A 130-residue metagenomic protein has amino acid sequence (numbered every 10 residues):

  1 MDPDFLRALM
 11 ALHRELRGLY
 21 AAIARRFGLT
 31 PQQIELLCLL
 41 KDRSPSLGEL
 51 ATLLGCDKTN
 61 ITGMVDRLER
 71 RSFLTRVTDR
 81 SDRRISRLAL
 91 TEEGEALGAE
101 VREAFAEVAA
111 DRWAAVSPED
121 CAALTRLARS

Functional and structural regions predicted by a protein language model:
M1-F27, E119: N-terminal leader segment of winged-helix/HTH proteins
R7, E35-L39, T62-M64: Base-recognition residues in the alpha-helical recognition helix of bacterial helix-turn-helix
M10-H13, C38-D42, R102, R129: Short, locally clustered residues in the helix-turn-helix/winged-helix DNA-binding domain
R17, R67-R129: Charged, amphipathic alpha-helical coiled-coil/dimerization segments
L19-K58: N-terminal helix-turn-helix DNA-binding core of bacterial DNA-binding proteins
L47-G48, T59, D66, S86: Residues within helix-turn-helix
